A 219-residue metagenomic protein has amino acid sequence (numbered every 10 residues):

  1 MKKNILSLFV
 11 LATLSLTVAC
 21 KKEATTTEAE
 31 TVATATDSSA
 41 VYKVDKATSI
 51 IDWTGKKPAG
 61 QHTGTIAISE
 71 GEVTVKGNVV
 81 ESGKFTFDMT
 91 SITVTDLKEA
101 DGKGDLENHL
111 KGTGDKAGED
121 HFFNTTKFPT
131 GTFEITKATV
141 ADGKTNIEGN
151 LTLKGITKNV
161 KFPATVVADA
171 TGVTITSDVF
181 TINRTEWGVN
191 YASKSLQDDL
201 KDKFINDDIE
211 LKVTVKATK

Functional and structural regions predicted by a protein language model:
M1-V18: Sec-dependent bacterial lipoprotein signal peptides
C20-K219: Low-complexity, acidic/polar, glycine-enriched regions of mature
